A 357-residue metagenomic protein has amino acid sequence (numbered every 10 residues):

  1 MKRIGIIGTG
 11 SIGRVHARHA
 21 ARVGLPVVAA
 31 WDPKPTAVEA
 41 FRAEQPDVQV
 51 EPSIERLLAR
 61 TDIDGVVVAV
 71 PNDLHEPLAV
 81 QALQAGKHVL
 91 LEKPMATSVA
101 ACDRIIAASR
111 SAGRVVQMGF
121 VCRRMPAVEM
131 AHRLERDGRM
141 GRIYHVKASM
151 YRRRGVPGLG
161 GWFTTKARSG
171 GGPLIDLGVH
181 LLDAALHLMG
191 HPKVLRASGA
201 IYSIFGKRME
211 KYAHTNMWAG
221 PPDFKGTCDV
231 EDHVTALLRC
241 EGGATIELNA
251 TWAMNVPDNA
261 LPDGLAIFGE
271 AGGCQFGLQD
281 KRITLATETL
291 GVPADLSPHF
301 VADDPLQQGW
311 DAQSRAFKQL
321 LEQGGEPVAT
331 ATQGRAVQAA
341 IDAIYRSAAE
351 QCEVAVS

Functional and structural regions predicted by a protein language model:
M1-Q45: N-terminal Rossmann-like dinucleotide-binding module
G10, H16, Q45-A108: Beta-loop-alpha module in the N-terminal Rossmann-like domain of NAD(P)-dependent dehydrogenases, especially those
P33-T36, D304-R315: Active-site loop of classical SDR/Rossmann-like NAD(P)-dependent oxidoreductases, centered on the catalytic Tyr-X3-Lys
P52, L91, V116-M118, K147 (+2 more regions): Hydrophobic residues in well-ordered beta-strands that form the structural core
G65-V67, D103, R114, E241 (+3 more regions): C-terminal helix-rich "cap/oligomerization" subdomain common to oxidoreductases
A96-L159, K166-R168, V179-L182: A contiguous active-site-proximal alpha/beta segment in oxidoreductase catalytic domains
D183-D280, S314-G324: Contiguous beta-strand/loop segments that form the cofactor/metal-binding neighborhood of enzyme cores
